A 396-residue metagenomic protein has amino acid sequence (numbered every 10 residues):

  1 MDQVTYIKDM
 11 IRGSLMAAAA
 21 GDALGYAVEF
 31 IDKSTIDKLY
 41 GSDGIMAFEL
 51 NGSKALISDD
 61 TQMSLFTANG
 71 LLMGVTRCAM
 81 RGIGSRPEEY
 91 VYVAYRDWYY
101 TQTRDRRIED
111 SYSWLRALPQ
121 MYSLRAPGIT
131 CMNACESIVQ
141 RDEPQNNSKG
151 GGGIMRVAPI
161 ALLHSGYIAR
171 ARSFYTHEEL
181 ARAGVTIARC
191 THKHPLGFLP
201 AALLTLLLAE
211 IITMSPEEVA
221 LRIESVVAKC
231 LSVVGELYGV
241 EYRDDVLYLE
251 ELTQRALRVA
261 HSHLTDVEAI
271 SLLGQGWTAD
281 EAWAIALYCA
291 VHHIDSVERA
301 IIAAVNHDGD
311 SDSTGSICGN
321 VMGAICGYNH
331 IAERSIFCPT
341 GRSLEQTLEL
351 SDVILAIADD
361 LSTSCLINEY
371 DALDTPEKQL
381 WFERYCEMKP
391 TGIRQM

Functional and structural regions predicted by a protein language model:
M1-M396: Structured, active/binding-site neighborhoods that engage oxygen-rich ligands
